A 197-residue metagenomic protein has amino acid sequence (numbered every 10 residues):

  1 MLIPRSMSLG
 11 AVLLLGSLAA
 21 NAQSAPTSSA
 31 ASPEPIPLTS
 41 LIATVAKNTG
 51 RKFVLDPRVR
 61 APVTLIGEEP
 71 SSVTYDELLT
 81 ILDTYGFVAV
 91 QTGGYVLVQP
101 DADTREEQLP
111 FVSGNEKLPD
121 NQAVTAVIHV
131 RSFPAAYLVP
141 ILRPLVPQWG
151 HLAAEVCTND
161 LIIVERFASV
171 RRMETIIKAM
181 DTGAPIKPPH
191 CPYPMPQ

Functional and structural regions predicted by a protein language model:
M1-L9: Bacterial N-terminal signal peptides that target proteins for export
L2, L18-Q197: Sec-dependent N-terminal signal peptides of Gram-negative outer-membrane/periplasmic proteins
S8-S17: Bacterial N-terminal signal peptides
